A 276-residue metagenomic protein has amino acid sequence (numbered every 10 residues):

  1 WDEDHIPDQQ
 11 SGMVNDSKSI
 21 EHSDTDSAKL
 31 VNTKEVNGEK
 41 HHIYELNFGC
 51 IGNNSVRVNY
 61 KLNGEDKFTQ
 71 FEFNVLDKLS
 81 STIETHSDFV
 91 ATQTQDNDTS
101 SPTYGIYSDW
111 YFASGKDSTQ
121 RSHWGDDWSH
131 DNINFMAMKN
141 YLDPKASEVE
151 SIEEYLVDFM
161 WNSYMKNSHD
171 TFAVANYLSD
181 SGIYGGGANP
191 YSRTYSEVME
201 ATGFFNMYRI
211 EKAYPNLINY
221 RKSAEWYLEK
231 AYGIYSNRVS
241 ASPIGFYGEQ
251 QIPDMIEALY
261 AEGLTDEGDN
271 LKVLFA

Functional and structural regions predicted by a protein language model:
D2-T82: Extended acidic/polar, glycine-enriched regions that form or flank non-catalytic beta-rich accessory modules
L79-A276: Catalytic cores of extracellular degradative/oxidative enzymes
